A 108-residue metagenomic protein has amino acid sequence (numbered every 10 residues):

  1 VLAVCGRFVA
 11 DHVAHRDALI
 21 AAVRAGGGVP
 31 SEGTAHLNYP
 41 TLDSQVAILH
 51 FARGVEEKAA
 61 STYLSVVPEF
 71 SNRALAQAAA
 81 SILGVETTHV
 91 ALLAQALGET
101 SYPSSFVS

Functional and structural regions predicted by a protein language model:
V1-S108: All-alpha RGS (Regulator of G-protein Signaling) helical domain and cognate RGS-like helical scaffolds
